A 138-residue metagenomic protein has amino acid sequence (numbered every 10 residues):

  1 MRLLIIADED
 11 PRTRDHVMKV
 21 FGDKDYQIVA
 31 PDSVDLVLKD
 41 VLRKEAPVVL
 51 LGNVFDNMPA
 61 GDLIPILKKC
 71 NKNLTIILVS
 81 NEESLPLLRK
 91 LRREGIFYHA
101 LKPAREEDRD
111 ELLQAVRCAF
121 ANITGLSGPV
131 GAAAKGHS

Functional and structural regions predicted by a protein language model:
D10-V29: Two-component/phosphorelay signaling modules centered on CheY-like receiver
A30-V48, G52-F55: Acidic, metal-coordinating helix/loop segments flanking the phosphotransfer/catalytic sites of two-component signaling
L42-K44, L67-N73, E94: Conserved phosphotransfer cores of two-component systems
P47-C70, E82-S84: Conserved phosphotransfer microenvironments
V49, I76, H99-A100: Two-component signal transduction core modules
D62, E82-L101: Alpha4 helix (beta4-alpha4-beta5 surface) of REC/receiver domains from two-component response regulators
D108-E111, F120-S138: CheY-like receiver
